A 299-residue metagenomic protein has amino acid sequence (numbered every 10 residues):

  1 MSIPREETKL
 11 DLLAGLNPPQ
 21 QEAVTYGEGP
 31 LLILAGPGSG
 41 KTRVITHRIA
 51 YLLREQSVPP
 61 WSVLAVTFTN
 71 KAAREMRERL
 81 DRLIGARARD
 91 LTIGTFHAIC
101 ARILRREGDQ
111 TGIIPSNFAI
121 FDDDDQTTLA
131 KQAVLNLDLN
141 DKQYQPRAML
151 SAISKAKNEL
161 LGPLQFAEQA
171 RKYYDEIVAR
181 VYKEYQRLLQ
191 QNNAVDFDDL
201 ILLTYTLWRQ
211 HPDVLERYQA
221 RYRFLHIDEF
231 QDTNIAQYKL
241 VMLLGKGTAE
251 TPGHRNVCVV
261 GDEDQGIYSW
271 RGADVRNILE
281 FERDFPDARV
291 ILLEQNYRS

Functional and structural regions predicted by a protein language model:
M1-P19: Pre-P-loop entry segment of helicase/translocase ATPase cores
M1-R5, S151, E176, R180: Charged, low-complexity
A14-T25, G29-I33, V44, S57 (+7 more regions): Conserved helicase NTPase motor core
G36-P37, F68: P-loop (Walker A) phosphate-binding loop of NTP-binding proteins
G40-K41: Conserved glycine(s) of the Walker
T46-A50: A conserved segment at the C-terminal end of the G1
W61-A152, L164-Y173, L279: Conserved P-loop NTPase-based nucleic-acid remodeling module centered on helicase motor cores
I99, M149-A156, L203-T204, R221 (+1 more regions): Short acidic/histidine-centered micro-motifs embedded in hydrophobic/aromatic stretches that mark compact functional
